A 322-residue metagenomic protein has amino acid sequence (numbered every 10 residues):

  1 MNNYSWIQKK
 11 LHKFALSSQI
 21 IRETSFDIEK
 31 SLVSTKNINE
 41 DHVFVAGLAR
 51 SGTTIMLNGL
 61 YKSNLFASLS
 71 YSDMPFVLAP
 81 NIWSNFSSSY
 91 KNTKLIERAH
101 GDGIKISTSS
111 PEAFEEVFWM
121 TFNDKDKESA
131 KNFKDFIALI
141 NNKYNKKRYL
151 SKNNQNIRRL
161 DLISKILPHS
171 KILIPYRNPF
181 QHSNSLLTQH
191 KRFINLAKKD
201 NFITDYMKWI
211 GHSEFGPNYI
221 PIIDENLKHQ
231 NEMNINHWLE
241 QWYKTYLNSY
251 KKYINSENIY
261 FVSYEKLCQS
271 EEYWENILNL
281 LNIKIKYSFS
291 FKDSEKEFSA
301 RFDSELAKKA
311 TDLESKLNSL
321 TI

Functional and structural regions predicted by a protein language model:
M1-N37, L187, I194-I322: PAPS-dependent sulfotransferases, especially Golgi type II membrane carbohydrate sulfotransferases
N39-H42: Pre-Walker A (Motif I) flank of P-loop NTPase domains
A46-G47, K152: The Walker A (P-loop) glycine that initiates the GxxxxGKT/S ATP-binding motif of P-loop NTPases
R50-S51: ATP-binding Walker
T54-A67: A conserved segment at the C-terminal end of the G1
S72-L150, Y219-I223: PAPS-dependent sulfation machinery
R148-K152, F261-S263: Short catalytic-loop micro-motif centered on adjacent basic/acidic residues
K152-N154, I163-T188: Conserved phosphate-donor/acceptor-positioning beta-strand/loop module used by diverse small-molecule
